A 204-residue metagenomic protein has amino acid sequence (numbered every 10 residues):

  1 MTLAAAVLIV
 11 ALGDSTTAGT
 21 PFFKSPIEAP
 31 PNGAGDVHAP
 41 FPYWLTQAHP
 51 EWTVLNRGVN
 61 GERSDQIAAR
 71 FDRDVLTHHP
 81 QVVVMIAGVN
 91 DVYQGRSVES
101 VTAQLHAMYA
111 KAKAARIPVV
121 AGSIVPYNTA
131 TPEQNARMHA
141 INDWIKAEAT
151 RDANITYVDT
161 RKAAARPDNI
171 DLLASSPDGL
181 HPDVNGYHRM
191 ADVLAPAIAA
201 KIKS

Functional and structural regions predicted by a protein language model:
T2-R57, D72-H79: Serine-esterase "nucleophile elbow" of acetyl-processing enzymes
I9-L12, T17, T53-G58, V82-A87 (+3 more regions): Structural recognition of the beta-strand scaffold that forms the well-ordered cores of secreted hydrolase catalytic
V10, H49-R70, D74-H78, D91-I117: Internal alpha/beta domain cores that form substrate/cofactor-binding pockets in large enzymes and binding proteins
S15-G19, V59-D65, V89-Q94, V125-T129 (+2 more regions): Solvent-exposed loop/turn segments at secondary-structure junctions within structured extracellular/periplasmic domains
F22-K24, G95-E99, T131-A136: Short, solvent-exposed loop/turn segments at secondary-structure boundaries
P40, W44, E62, Q66 (+6 more regions): Extracytoplasmic/secreted proteins, especially bacterial periplasmic and envelope-associated proteins
I86-N90, M108-A140, P167: Active-site segments of SGNH/GDSL-like serine hydrolases that catalyze O-acetyl group transfer/hydrolysis on lipids
P126-S204: Catalytic His-Asp segment of secreted/periplasmic serine-dependent ester chemistry enzymes
